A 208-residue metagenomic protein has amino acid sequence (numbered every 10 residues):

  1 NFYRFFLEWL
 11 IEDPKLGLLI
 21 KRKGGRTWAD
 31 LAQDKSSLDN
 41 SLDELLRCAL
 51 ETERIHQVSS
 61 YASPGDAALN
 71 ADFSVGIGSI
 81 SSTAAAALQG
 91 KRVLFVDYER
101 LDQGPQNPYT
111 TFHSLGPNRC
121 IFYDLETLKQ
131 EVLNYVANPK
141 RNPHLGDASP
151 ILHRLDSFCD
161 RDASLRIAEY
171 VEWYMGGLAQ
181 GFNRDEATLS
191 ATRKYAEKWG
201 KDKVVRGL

Functional and structural regions predicted by a protein language model:
N1-E44: Conserved catalytic-core segment of nucleotide-activated headgroup transferases in glycan assembly
Y3, P64, S82-A84: Short, well-ordered alpha-helical microsegments
K15, T52-I55, G90, N118: A generic structural signal for alpha->beta connector loops
G17, D72-F73: Structural motif
G24, D124-L208: C-terminal amphipathic helix plus adjacent low-complexity, charged tail appended to glycosyltransferase catalytic
K35-S60: Nucleotide-activated donor-binding/catalytic signature segment of Leloir-type glycosyltransferases, i.e., the conserved
S36-S37, L45-R47, F73, G78-C159: Catalytic binding pocket for nucleotide-activated donors in carbohydrate/polymer assembly enzymes
S60-A71: Short acidic alpha-helix that forms the nucleotide-activated donor recognition element in Leloir-type transferases
